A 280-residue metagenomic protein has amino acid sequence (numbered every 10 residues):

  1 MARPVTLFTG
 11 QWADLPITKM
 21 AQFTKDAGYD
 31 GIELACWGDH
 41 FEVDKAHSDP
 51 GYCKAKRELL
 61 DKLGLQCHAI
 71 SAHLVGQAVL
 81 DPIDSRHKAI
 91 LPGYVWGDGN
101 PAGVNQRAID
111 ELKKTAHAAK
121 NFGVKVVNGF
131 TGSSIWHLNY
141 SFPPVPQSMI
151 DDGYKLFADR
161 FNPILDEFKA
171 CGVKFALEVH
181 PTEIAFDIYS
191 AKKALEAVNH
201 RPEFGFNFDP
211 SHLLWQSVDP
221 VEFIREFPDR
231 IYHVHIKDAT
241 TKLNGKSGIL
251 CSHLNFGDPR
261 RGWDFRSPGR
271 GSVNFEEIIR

Functional and structural regions predicted by a protein language model:
M1-P16: Boundary/entry segment of secreted carbohydrate-active catalytic domains
P4-V5, A21, G31, I70 (+2 more regions): Acidic/histidine-rich catalytic cores of soluble enzymes
Q11-A13, C36-G38, H73-G76, T131-I135 (+3 more regions): Active-site-proximal loop/turn and secondary-structure-junction residues that shape catalytic pockets, frequently
D14, K19, F23, K62 (+1 more regions): Active-site acidic/histidine proton-transfer and metal-coordination neighborhood in alpha/beta enzyme cores
P16, K45-L59, Q106-E111, L156 (+1 more regions): Aromatic- and glycine-enriched glycan-recognition loops and surfaces that form the carbohydrate-binding subsites
A35-D61, G76, T131-L138: Glycine-rich, proline-tolerant flexible connector loops at the mouths of alpha/beta enzymes
R270-R280: A short, acidic, amphipathic alpha-helical segment used as a generic capping/interface helix at domain edges
